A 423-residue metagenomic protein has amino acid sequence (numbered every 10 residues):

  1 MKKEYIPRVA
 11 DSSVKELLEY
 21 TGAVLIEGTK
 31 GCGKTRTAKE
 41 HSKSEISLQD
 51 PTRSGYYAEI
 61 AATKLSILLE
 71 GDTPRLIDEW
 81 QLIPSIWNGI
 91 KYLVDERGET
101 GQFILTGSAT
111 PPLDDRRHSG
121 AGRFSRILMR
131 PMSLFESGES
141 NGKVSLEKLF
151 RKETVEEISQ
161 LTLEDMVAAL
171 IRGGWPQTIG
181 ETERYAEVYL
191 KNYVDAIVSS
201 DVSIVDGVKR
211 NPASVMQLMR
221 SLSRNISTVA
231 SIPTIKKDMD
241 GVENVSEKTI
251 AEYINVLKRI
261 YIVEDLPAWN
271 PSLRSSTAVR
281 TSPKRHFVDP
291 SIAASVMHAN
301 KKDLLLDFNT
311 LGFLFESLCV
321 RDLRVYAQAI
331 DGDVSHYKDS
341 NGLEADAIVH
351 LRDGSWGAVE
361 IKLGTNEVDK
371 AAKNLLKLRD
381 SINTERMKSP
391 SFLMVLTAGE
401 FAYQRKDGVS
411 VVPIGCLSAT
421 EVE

Functional and structural regions predicted by a protein language model:
M1-K15: N-terminal pre-Walker A segment at the start of P-loop NTPase domains
K34: Conserved lysine of the Walker
T37: Hydrophobic positions on the alpha1 helix immediately C-terminal to the Walker A/P-loop
I46-P74: Short glycine-rich substrate-engagement loop in P-loop NTPases that contacts/grips substrate
W87-A109: Conserved catalytic/switch belt of AAA+ P-loop NTPases
D114-T228: Interdomain motor-coupling "hinge/lid" segment immediately C-terminal to the ATP-binding subdomain of NTP-driven enzymes
I179, E183-S355: Accessory nucleic acid-recognition modules appended to NTPase machines
A398-E423: Domain-level recognition of nuclease-like catalytic cores that cleave nucleotide substrates
